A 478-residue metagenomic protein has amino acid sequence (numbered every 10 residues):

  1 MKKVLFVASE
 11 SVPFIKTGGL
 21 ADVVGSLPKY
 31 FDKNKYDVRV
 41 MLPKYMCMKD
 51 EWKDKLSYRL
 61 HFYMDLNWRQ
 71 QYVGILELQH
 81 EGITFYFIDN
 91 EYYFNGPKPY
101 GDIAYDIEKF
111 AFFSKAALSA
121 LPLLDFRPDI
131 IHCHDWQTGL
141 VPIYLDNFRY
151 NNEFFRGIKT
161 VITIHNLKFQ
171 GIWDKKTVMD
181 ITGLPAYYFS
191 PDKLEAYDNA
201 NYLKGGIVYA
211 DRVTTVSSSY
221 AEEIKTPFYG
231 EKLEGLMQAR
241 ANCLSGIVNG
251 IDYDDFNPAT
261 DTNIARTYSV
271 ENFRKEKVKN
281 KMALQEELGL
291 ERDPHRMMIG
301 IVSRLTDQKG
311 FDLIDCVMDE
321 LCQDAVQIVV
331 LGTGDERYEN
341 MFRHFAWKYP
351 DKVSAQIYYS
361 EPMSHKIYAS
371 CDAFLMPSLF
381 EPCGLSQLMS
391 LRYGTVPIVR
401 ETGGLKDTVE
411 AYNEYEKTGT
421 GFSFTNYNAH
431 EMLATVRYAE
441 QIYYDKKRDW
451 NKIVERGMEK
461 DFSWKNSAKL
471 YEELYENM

Functional and structural regions predicted by a protein language model:
M1-M478: Catalytic cores of nucleotide-sugar-dependent glycosyltransferases that transfer UDP/GDP/TDP-activated
